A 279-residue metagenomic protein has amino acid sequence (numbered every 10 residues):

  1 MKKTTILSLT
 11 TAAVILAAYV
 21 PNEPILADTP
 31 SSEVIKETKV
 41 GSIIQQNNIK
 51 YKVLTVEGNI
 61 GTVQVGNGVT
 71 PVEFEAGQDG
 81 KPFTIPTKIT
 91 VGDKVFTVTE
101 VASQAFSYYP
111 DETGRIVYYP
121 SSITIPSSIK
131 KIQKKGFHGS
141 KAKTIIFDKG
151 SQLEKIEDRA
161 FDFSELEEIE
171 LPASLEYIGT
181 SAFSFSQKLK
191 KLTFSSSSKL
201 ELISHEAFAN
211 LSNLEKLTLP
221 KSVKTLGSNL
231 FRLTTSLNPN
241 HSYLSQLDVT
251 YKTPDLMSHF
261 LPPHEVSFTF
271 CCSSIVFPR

Functional and structural regions predicted by a protein language model:
M1-S8, E23: Bacterial Sec-dependent N-terminal signal peptides
T11-Y19: Hydrophobic core
A18-V34: Sec-dependent signal peptide cleavage junction
P30-E75: Short beta-strand/loop segment at the start of cytosolic alpha/beta domains
Q78-T99, D111-K131, S140-K155, S164-Y177 (+4 more regions): Structural signature of tandem-repeat unit edges
Q104, K134-G136, E157-A160, G179-A182 (+2 more regions): Consensus positions within tandem repeat domains that build extended binding/scaffold surfaces
A105, Y109: Acidic, Ser/Thr
